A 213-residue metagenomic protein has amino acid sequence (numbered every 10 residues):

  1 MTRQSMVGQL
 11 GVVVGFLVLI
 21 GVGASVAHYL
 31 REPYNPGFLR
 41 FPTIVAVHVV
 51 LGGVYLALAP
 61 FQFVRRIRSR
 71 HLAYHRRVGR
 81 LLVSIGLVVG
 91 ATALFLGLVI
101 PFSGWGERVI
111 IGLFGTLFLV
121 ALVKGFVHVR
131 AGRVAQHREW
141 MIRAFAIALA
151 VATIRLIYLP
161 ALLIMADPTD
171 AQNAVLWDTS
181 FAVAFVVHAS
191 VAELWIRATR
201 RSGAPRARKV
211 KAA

Functional and structural regions predicted by a protein language model:
M1-A213: Alpha-helical membrane insertion/targeting regions
